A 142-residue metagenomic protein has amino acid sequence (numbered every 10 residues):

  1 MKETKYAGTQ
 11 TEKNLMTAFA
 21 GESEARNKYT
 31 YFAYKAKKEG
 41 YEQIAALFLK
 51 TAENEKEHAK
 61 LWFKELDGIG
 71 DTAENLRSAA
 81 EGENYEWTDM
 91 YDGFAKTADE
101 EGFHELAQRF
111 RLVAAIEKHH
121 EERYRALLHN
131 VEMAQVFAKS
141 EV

Functional and structural regions predicted by a protein language model:
M1-V142: Non-heme di-metal
